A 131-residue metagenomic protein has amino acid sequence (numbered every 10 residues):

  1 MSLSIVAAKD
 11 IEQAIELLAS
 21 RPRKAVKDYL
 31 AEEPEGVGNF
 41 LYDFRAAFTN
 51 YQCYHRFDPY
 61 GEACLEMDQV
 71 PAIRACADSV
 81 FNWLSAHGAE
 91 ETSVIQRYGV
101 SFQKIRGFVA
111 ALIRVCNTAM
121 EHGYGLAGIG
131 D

Functional and structural regions predicted by a protein language model:
M1-D131: Acidic (Asp/Glu-rich) sequence patches and key acidic residues that form negatively charged surfaces used
